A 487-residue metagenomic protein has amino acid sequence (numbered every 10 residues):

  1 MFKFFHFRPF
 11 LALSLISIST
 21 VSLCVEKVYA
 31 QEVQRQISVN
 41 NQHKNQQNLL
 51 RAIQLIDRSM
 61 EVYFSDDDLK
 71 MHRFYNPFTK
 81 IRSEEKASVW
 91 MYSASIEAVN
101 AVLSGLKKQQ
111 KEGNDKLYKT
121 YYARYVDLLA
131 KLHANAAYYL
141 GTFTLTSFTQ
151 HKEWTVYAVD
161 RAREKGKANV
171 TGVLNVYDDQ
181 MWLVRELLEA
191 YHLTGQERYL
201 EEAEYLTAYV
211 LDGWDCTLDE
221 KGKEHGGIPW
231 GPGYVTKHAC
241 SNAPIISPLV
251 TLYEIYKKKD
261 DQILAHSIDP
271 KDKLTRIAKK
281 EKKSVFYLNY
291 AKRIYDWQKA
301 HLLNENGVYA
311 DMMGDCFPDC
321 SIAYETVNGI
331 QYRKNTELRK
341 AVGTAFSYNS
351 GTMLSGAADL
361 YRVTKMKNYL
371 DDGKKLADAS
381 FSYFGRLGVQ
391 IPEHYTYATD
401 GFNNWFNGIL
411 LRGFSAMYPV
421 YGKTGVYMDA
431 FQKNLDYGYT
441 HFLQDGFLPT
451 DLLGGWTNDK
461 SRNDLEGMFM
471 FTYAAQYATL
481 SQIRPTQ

Functional and structural regions predicted by a protein language model:
M1-V33: Bacterial Sec-dependent N-terminal signal peptides
R35-D178, G213, K237, A345 (+1 more regions): CBM-like carbohydrate-recognition segments
E85, G195, K340-G343, K365: Second-shell loop/turn segments in exported
K119-D272, L288-N289, R293, I322 (+1 more regions): Extended ligand-binding groove/face enriched in aromatic
H225, P232, C240-L252, A278-A357 (+1 more regions): Active-site cradle of extracellular carbohydrate-active enzymes
